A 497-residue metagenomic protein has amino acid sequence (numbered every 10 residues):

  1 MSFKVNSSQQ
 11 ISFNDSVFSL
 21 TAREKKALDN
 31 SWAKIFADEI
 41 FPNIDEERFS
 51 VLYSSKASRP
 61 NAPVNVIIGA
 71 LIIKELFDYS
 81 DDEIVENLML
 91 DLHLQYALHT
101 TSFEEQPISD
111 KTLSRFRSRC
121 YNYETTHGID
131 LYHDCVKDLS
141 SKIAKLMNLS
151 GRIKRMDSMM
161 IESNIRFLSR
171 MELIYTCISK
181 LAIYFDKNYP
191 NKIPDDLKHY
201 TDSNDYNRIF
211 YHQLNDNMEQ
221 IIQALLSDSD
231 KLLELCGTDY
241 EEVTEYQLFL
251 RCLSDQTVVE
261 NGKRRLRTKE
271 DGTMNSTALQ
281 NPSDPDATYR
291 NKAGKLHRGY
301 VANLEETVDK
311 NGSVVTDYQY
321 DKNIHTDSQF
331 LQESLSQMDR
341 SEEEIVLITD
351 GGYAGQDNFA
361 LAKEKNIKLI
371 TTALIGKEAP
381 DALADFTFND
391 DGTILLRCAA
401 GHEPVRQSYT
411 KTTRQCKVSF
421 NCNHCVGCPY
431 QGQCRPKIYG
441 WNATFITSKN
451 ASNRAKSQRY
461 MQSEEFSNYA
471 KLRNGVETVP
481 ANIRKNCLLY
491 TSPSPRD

Functional and structural regions predicted by a protein language model:
M1-I40, Q431-Q458: Charged, often Cys/His-bearing segments associated with DNA-binding zinc-finger transcription factors
A33-G69: Basic, short loop/linker segments at the boundary and entry of helix-turn-helix/winged-helix-like folds
S58-A62, E75, L92, I348-Q356 (+1 more regions): Acidic, metal-coordinating catalytic cores used for nucleic-acid/nucleotide bond scission and strand-transfer chemistry
I68-D78: Alpha-helical support elements that line or immediately flank enzyme active sites and cofactor-binding pockets
I84-Y96: DNA-recognition alpha helix
E86-M89, I108-V346, G351, L361 (+1 more regions): Polybasic low-complexity intrinsically disordered regions
K363-L489: Helix-centered, glycine/charged polyanion-binding patches within enzymatic domains that contact phosphate-containing
Y490-D497: Conserved small/polar residues in nucleotide/adenosyl-binding loops
